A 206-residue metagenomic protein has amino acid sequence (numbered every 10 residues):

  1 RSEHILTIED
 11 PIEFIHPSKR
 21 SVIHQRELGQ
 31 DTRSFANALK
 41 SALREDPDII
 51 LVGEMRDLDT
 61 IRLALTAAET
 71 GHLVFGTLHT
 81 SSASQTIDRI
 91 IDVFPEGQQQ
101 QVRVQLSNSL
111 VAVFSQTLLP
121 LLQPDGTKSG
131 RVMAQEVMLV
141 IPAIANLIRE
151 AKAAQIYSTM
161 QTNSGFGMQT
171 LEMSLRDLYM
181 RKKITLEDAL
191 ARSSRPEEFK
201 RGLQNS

Functional and structural regions predicted by a protein language model:
R1-S206: Short, flexible helix-loop junctions that flank or precede catalytic/ligand sites
